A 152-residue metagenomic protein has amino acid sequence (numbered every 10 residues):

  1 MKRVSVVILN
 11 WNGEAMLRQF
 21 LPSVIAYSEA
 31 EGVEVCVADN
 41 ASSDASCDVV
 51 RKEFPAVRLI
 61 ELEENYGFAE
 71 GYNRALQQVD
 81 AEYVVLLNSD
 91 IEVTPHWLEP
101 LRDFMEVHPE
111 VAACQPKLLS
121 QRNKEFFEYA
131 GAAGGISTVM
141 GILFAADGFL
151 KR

Functional and structural regions predicted by a protein language model:
R3-S5, E34: Cell-envelope/extracellular polymer assembly enzymes that use nucleotide-activated donors
I8-Q19, A41: Active-site beta-to-alpha loop of glycosyltransferases that engages the nucleotide-sugar donor
P22-G32: Short, acidic, metal-binding catalytic loop of nucleotide-sugar glycosyltransferases
S23, D39-D48, E64: A conserved acidic beta->alpha catalytic loop
G32-A41, I60-L62: Short beta-strand/loop segment that forms part of the nucleotide-sugar
E61-V79, S89: Glycine-rich, basic loop-to-helix element that forms the pyrophosphate-binding segment of sugar-nucleotide handling
E70, Q77, E92, E99-R152: Acidic/His-rich active-site region of diverse nucleotide-sugar glycosyltransferases
V84: Short aromatic/hydrophobic "clamp" motif used to bind/position activated sugar donors
